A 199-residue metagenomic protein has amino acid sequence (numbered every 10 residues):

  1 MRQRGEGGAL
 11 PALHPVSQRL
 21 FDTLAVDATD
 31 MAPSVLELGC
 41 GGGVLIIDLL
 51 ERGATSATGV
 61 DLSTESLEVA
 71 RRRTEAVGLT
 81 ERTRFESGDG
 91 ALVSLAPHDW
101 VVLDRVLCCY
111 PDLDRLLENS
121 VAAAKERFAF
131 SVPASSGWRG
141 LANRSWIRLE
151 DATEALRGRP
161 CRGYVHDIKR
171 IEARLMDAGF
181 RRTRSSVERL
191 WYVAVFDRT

Functional and structural regions predicted by a protein language model:
M1-A28: Conserved class I S-adenosyl-L-methionine
G42-G53: Conserved SAM-binding loop of SAM-dependent methyltransferases across substrates and taxa, primarily the Class I
S63: Conserved SAM/SAH-binding beta-strand->alpha-helix loop
G78-G90: Conserved SAM-binding strand-loop segment of SAM-dependent methyltransferases
W100-D112: A short SAM/SAH-binding and catalytic strip from SAM-dependent methyltransferases
R115-E126: A short glycine-rich, Lys/Arg-flanked "PGG" loop and its adjoining helix->strand segment in the class I
K125-P133: Conserved beta-strand signature within the Rossmann-like core of class I S-adenosyl-L-methionine
P133-R174, T183-R184: C-terminal alpha-helical "lid/dimerization" subdomain adjacent to the S-adenosyl-L-methionine
